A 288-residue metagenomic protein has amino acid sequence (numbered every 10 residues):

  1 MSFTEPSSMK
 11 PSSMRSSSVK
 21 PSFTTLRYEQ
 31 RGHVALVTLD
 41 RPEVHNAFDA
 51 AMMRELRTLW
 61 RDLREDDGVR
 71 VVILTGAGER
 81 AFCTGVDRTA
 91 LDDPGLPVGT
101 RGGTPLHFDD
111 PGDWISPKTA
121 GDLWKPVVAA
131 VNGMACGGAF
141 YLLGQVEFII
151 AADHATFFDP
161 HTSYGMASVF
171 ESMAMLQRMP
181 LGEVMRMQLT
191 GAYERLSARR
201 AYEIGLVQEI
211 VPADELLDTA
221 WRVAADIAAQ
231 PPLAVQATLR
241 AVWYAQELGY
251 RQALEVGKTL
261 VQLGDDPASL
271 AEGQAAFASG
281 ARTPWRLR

Functional and structural regions predicted by a protein language model:
M1-M9, M14-E79: Conserved CoA-thioester-binding segment of acyl-CoA-metabolizing enzymes
S18-D40, Q188, A192-A228, Q236-A245 (+2 more regions): Amphipathic alpha-helical segments at domain termini/boundaries
G32-H33, A155, T259: Beta-strand-connecting loop/turn residues
M53, R57, R61, E65 (+5 more regions): An acidic, glycine-rich surface segment that forms the CoA-thioester-binding/catalytic face of crotonase-fold enzymes
E79-C83, C136, F158, V242: Short, active-site-adjacent cap segments at secondary-structure transitions
G121-P232: Crotonase-fold acyl-CoA enzyme core
V256, L260, G264, A268 (+1 more regions): Intrinsically disordered, low-complexity segments enriched in small/flexible residues
